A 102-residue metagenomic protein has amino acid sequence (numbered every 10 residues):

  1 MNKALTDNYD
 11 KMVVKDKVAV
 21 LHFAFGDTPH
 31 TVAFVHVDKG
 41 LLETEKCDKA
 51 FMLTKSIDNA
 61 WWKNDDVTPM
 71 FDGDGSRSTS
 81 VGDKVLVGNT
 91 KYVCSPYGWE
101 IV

Functional and structural regions predicted by a protein language model:
M1-N64: N-terminal non-globular leader segments, chiefly Sec-dependent signal peptides
A24, D38, F71-G73, P96: Intrinsically disordered, low-complexity segments enriched in small/polar residues
K63-G75: Short alpha-helix capping/helix-loop boundary micro-motifs
G75-V102: Short, compact, well-ordered microdomains
